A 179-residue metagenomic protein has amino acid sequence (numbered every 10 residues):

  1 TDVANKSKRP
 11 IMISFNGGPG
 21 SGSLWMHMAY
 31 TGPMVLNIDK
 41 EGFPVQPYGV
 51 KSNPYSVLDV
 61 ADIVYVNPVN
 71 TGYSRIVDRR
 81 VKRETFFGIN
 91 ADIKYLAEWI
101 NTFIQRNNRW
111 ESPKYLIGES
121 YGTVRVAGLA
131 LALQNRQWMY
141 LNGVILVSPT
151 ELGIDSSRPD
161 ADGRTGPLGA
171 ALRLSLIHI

Functional and structural regions predicted by a protein language model:
T1-F87: N-terminal cap/lid subdomain of alpha/beta-hydrolase-fold enzymes
G22-S23, T150-D160, P167: A short beta-to-alpha transition loop/helix N-cap that caps and shapes the active-site region
P68, I145-I154: Active-site nucleophile loop of the alpha/beta-hydrolase fold
F86-I104: Alpha/beta-hydrolase active-site loop
R109-S120: Alpha/beta-hydrolase fold nucleophile elbow
Y115, G143-I145: Residue in the alpha/beta-hydrolase core beta-strand immediately N-terminal to the catalytic nucleophile
G118-A130: Glycine-rich nucleophile elbow surrounding the catalytic serine of serine-hydrolase chemistry
I177-I179: Conserved small/polar residues in nucleotide/adenosyl-binding loops
